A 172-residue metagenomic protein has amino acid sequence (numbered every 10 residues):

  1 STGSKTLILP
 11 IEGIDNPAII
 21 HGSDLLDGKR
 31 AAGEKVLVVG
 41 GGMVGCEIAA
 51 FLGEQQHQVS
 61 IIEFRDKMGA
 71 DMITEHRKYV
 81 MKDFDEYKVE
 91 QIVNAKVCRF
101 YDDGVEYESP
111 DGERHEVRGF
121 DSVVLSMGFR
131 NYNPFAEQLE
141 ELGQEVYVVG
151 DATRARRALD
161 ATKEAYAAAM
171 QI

Functional and structural regions predicted by a protein language model:
S1-M72, Y107-I172: Rossmann-like dinucleotide/flavin-binding elements
S4-P10, V93-G104: A conserved short coil-to-beta-strand element within the FAD-binding core of flavoproteins
V80-Q91: Helical element adjacent to the flavin cofactor pocket in flavoenzyme catalytic cores
E90, C98, E116-R118: Residues that recognize and position ribonucleotide moieties
